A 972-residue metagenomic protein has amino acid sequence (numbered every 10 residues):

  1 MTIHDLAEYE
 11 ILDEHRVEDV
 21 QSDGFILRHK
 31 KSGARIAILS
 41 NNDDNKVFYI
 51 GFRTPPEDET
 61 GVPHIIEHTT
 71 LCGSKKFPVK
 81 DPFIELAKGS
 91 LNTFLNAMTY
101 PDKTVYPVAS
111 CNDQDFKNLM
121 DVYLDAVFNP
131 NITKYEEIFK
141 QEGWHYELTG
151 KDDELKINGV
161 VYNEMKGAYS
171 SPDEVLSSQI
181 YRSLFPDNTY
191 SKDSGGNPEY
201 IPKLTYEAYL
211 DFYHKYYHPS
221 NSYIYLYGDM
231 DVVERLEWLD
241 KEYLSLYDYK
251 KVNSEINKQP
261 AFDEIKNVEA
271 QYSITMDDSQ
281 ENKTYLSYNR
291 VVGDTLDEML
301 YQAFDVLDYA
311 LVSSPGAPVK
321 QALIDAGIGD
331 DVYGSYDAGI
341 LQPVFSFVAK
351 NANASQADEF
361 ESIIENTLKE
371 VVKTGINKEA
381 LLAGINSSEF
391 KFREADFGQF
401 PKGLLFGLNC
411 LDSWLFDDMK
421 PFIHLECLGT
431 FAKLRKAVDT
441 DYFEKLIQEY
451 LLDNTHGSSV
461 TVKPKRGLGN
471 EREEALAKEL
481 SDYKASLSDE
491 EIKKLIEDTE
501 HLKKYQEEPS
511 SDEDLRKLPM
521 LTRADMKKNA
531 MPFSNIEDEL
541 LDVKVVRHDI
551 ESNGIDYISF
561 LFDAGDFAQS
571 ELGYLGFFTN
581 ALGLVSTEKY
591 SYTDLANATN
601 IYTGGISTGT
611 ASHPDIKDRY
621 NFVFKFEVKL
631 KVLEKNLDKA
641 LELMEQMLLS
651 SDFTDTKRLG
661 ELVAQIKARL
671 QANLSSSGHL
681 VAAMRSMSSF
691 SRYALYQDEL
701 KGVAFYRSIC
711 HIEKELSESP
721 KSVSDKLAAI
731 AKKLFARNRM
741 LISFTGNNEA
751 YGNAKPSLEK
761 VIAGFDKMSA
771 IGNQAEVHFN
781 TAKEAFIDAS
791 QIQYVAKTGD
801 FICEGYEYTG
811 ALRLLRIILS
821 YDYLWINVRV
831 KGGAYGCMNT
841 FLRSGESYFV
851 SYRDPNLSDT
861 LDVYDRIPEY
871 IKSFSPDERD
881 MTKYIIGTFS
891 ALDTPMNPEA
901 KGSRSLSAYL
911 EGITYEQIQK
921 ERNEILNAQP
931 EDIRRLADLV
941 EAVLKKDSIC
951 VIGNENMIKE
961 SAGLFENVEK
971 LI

Functional and structural regions predicted by a protein language model:
M1-V47: Non-catalytic terminal extensions that flank enzyme cores
S40-N42, Y49, Y162, K166-S171 (+10 more regions): His/Glu-based metal-binding/catalytic segments typifying zinc-dependent metallopeptidases
N45-P55, D81-N129, E136-E147, E174-E199 (+11 more regions): M16 family metallopeptidases and their MPP-like homologs
V62, I66-T70, F578: Active-site His/Glu-centered metal-binding helix of metallohydrolases
C72-G73, G196, Y200-S222: A conserved hydrophobic secondary-structure block that centers on an alpha-helix together with its immediately flanking
F94, L210-H214, S273-M276, V319 (+11 more regions): Generic recognition of flexible, low-complexity loop/linker segments
N158, L210-E242, V723-L758: Non-catalytic, conformational "gating/processing" segments within enzyme and secreted inhibitor domains
A432, K445-F533, Q671, L680 (+5 more regions): Long, compositionally biased intrinsically disordered regions
